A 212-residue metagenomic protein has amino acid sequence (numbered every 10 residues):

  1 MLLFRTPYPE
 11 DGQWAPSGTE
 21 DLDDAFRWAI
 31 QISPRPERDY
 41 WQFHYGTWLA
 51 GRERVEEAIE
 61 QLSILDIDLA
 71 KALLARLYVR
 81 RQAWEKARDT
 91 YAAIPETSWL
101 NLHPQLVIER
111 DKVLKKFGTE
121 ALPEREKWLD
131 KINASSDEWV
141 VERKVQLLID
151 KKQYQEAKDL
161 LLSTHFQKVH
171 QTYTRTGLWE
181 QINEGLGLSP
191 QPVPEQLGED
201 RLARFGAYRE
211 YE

Functional and structural regions predicted by a protein language model:
M1-Y8, L22, P34-F43, E53 (+6 more regions): Generic helix N-cap/helix-start motif at coil->alpha-helix transitions
F4-S17, R110, L114-G118, L186-S189: Glycine-centered coil turns and helix-coil junctions that link the paired helices within alpha-helical repeat units
W14-I32, R54-I64, E85-E96, T119-N133 (+2 more regions): Alpha-helical repeat scaffolds
Y45, L49, L74-Y78, T90: TPR/Sel1-like alpha-solenoid repeat signature
Y45-E57, D68, K152-Q155: A short, hydrophobic/aromatic-rich structural module that often spans a beta strand with its adjoining loop
R52, R81, F117-T119, K151 (+1 more regions): Structural motif corresponding to the intra-repeat A-B loop/turn of tetratricopeptide repeats
